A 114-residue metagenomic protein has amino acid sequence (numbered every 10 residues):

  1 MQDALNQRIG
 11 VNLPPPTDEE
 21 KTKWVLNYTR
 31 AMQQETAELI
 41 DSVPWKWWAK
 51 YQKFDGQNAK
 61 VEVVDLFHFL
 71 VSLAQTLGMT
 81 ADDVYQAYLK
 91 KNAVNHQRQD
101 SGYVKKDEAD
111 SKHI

Functional and structural regions predicted by a protein language model:
M1-I114: Flexible "arm" and connector segments at domain edges
